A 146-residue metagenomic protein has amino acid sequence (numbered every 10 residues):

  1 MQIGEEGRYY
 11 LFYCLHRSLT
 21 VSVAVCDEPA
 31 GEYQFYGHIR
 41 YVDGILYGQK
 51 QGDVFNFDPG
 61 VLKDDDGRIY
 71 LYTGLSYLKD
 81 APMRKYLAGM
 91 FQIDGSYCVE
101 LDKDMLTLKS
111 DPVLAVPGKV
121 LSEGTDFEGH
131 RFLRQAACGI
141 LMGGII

Functional and structural regions predicted by a protein language model:
M1-I146: Carbohydrate-active catalytic/glycan-binding domains of CAZyme proteins, especially the secreted or lumenal ectodomains
